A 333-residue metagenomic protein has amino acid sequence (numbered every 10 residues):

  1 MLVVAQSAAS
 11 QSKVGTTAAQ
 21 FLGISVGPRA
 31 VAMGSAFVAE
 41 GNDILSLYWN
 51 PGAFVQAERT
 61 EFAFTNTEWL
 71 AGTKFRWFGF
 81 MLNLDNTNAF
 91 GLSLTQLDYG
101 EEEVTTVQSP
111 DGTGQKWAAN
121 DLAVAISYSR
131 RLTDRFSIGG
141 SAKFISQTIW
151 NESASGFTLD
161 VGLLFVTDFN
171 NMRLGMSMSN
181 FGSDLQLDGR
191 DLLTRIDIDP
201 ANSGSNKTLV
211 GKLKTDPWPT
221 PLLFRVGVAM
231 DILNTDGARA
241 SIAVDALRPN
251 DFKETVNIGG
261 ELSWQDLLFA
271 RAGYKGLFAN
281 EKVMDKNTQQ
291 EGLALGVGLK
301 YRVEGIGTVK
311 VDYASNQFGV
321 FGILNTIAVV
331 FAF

Functional and structural regions predicted by a protein language model:
A9-F333: Subset of outer-membrane beta-barrel
